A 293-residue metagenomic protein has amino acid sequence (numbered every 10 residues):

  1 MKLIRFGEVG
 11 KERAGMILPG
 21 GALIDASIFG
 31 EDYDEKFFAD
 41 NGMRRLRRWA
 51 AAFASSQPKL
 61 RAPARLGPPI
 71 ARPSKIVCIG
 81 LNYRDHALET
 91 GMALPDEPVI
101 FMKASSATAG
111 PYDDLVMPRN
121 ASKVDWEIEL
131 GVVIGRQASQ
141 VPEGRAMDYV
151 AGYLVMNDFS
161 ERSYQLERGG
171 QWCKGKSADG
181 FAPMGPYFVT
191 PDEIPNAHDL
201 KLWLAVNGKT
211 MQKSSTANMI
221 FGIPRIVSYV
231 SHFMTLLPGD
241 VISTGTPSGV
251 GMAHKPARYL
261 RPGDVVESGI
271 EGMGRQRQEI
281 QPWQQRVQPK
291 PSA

Functional and structural regions predicted by a protein language model:
M1-P98, Q284-V287, S292-A293: N-terminal non-catalytic cap/leader segment that marks the start of a structured domain
E8-G10, R47, A54, P58-R65 (+3 more regions): Catalytic-pocket segment enriched in acidic/His residues
A71, D125-E127, L237, R261-P262: Residue-level recognition of short, solvent-exposed, well-ordered loop/turn junctions that link secondary-structure
L94-P111, W126, R261-G272: Structural signature of FAD isoalloxazine-binding scaffolds in flavoprotein oxidoreductases
G110-G131: A structural-propensity feature for long, helix-poor, extended segments
S139-Y153: N-terminal accessory regions of nucleic-acid-interacting proteins
